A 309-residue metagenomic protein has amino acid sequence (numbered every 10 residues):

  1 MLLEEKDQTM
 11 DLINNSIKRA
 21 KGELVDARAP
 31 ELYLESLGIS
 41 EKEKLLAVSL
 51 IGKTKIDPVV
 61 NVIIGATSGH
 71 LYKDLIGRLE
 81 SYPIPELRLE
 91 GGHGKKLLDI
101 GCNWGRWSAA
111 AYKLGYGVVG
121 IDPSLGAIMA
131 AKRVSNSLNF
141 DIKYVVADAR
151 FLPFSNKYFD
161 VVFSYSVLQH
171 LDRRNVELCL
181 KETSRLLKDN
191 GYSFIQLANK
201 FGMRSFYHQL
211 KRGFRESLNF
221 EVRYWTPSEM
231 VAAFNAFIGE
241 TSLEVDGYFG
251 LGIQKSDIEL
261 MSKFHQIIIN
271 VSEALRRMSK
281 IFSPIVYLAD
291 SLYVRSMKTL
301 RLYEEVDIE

Functional and structural regions predicted by a protein language model:
L71-H93: Conserved alpha-helix/loop element of class I SAM-dependent methyltransferases that forms part of the SAM/SAH-binding
W104-G115: Conserved SAM-binding loop of SAM-dependent methyltransferases across substrates and taxa, primarily the Class I
S124-G126: Conserved SAM/SAH-binding beta-strand->alpha-helix loop
R150-V162: A short acidic, Gly/Pro-enriched loop at the edge of an enzyme's catalytic core that lines a small-molecule cofactor
E177-D189: A short glycine-rich, Lys/Arg-flanked "PGG" loop and its adjoining helix->strand segment in the class I
F194-E216: Conserved class I S-adenosyl-L-methionine
L210, E244-E309: A C-terminal cap/extension of S-adenosyl-L-methionine-dependent methyltransferases that defines the acceptor-substrate
R212-E229: Acceptor-substrate binding/catalytic loop of class I
